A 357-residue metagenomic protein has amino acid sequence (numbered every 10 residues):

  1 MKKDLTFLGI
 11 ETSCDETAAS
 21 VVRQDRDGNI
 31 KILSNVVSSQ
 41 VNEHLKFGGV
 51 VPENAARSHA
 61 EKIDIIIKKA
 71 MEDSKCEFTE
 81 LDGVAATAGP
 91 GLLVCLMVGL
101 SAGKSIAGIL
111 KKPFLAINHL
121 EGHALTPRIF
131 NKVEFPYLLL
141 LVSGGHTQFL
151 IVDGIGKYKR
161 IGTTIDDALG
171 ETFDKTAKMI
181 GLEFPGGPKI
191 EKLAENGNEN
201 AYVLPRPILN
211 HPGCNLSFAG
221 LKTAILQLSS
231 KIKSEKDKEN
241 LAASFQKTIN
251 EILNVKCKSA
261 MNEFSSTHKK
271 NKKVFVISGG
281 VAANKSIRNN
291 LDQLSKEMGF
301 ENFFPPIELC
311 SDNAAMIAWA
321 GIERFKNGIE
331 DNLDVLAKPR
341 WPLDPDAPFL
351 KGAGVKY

Functional and structural regions predicted by a protein language model:
M1-L5, A116-L138, A320: Conserved phosphate-binding catalytic cores of ATP/NTP-utilizing and phosphoryl-transfer enzymes
D4-P90, H119, H123: N-terminal beta-alpha supersecondary unit
T17-R23, L125, L139, T147-I151: Short beta-strand scaffold segments in enzyme catalytic cores
N35, K192-F275, A282-M298, F325-G328 (+1 more regions): A contiguous, well-structured pocket-lining segment that forms one wall/lid of small-molecule binding clefts in soluble
F78-A88, T267-V281, F303-P306: Short glycine-rich phosphate-binding loop at a beta-alpha junction
A116-I117, V274, D292-I317: Conserved phosphate-binding/catalytic loops in two-lobed NTP-binding clefts
H123, P305-D344: Glycine-rich phosphate-binding/hydrolytic loop that grips phosphoryl groups
S143, G154-N198, K222-K233: Glycine-rich phosphate-binding loop plus the immediately following alpha-helix
